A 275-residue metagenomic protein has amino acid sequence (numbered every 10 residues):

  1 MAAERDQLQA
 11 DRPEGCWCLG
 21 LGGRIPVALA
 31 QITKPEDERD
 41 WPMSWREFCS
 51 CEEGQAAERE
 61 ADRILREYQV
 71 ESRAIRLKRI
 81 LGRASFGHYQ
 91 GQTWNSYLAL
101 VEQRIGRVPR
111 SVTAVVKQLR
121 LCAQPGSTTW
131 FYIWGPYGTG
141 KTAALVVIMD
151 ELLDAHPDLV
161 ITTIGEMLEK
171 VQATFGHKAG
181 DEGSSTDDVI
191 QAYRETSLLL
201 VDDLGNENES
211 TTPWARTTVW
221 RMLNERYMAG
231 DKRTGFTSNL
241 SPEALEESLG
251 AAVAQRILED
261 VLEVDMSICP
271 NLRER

Functional and structural regions predicted by a protein language model:
M1-R110, E274-R275: A short, basic N-terminal segment
Y97-F131: Pre-Walker A (pre-P-loop) alpha-helix and adjacent loop at the N terminus of AAA/AAA+ ATPase modules, a conserved
L100-G106, F131-G135, M167-G176, N206-S210: Surface-exposed cleft-lining segments at the edges of enzyme active sites
G106-T113, D150-E195, P213: Short glycine-rich substrate-engagement loop in P-loop NTPases that contacts/grips substrate
S127-L145: Walker A/P-loop nucleotide-binding motif
D150, M167-K170, T174, L204-R275: Replace "adjacent to P-loop NTPase cores in ATP/GTP-dependent enzymes" with "adjacent to NTP-binding cores
P157-D158, E195-L198, A229-F236: Loop/turn-to-beta-strand initiation segments
